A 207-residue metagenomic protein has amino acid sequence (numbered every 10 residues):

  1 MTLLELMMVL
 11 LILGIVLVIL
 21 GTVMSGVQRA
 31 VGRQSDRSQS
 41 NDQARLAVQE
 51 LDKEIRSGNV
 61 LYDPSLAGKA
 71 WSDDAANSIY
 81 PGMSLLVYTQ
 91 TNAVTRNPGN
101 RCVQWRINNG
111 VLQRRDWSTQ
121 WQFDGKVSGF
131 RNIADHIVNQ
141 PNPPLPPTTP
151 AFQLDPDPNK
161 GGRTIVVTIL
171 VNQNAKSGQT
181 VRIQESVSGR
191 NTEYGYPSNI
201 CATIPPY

Functional and structural regions predicted by a protein language model:
M1-S57: Aliphatic-rich helix starts adjacent to a transmembrane/signal segment
V9, Q122-K126, Y196-A202: Short helix-coil transition/hinge motifs at the ends and kinks of transmembrane helices, capturing the brief
V16, D63-P64: Short, hydrophobic secondary-structure boundary micro-motifs
E54, V103, T168-L170: A general secondary-structure boundary signal
P64, K69-P156: Type IV pilin-like appendage domain
Q140-Y207: Short linear sequence signals and composition-biased patches located at protein termini or domain-edge surfaces
